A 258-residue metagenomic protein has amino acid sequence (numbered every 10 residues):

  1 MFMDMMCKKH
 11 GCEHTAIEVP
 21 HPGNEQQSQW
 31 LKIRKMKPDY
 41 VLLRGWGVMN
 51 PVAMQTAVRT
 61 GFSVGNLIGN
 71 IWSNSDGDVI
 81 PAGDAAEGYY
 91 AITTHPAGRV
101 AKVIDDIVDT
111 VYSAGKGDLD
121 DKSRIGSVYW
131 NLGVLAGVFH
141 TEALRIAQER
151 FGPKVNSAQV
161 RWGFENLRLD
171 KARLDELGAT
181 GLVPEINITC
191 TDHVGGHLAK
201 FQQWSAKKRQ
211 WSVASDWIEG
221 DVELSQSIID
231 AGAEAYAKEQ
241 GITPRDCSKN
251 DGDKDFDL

Functional and structural regions predicted by a protein language model:
M1-T60, K102: Extracellular/periplasmic Venus flytrap/periplasmic-binding protein
D4-C12, R34-P38, Q55-S63, Y112-K116 (+2 more regions): Sec-exported extracytoplasmic/periplasmic mature domains
K8-E13, T189-T191, P244-G252: Sequence contexts marking disulfide-bonded cysteines in secreted/extracellular proteins
T15-E18, Y40-G45, G65-I71, G88-I92 (+1 more regions): Structural recognition of the beta-strand scaffold that forms the well-ordered cores of secreted hydrolase catalytic
W46-M49, L132-H140, H197: Catalytic-loop motifs flanking and including active-site residues across diverse enzymes
M54-G137: Extracellular/periplasmic periplasmic-binding protein-like sensory domains
D118-W130, T141-A214: Segments of small-molecule ligand-sensing domains
F164-A172, S205-L258: Conserved C-terminal helix/tail region of periplasmic/extracytoplasmic solute-binding proteins
